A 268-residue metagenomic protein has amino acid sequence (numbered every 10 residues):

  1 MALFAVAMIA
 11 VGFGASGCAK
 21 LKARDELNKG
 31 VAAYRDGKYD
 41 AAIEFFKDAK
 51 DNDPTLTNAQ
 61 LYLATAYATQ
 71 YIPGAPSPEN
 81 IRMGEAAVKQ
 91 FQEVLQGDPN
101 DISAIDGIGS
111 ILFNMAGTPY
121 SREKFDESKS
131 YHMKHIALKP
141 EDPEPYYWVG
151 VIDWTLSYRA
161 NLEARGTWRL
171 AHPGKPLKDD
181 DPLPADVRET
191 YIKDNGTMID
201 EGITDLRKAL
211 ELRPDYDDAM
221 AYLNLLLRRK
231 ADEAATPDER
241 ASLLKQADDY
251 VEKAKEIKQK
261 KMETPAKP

Functional and structural regions predicted by a protein language model:
G14-G17: C-terminal motif of bacterial Sec signal peptides marking the signal peptidase cleavage site
A19-L21: Bacterial signal peptide processing site
A23, D40, A68-E93, F113-S130 (+2 more regions): Short coil/linker segments at helix-helix boundaries
R24-Q70: Post-signal peptide N-terminal segment of mature Sec-exported envelope proteins
